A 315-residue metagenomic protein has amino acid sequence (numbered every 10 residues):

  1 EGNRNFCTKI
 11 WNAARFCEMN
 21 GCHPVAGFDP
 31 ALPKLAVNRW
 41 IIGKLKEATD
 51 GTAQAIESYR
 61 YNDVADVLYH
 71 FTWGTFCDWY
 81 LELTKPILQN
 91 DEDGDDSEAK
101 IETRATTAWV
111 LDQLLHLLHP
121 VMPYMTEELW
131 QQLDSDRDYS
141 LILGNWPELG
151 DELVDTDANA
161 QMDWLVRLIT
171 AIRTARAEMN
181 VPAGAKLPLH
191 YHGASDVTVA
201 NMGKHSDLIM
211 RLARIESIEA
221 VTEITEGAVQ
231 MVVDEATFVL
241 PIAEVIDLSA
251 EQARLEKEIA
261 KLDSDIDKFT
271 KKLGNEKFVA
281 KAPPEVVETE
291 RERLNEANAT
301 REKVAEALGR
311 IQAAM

Functional and structural regions predicted by a protein language model:
E1-F16, D66-Y69, R104-T126, A200: Structured ligand/cofactor/substrate-binding pocket environments in proteins
E1-L32, D134-R137, A177-L187, A200-N201 (+1 more regions): Catalytic adenosine-cofactor/nucleotide-binding cores of aminoacyl-tRNA synthetases and other
E1-N5, S58-N62, E152-D163: Conserved phosphate-binding loops in nucleotide/dinucleotide-binding enzymes
N5-E18, N38-E47, D66-L88, M231-D234 (+1 more regions): Core structural elements
N12-H23, D50, Q54-E57, C77 (+9 more regions): Charged/polar positions within long, soluble alpha-helices
H23-A53, L81-T170, G193: Acidic, turn-prone loop/beta-hairpin segments
D66-L68, I101, A105, P284-E292: Short, charged, amphipathic alpha-helical segments
Q132-M315: C-terminal low-complexity, glycine/proline- and small-hydrophobic-enriched intrinsically disordered tails that act as
